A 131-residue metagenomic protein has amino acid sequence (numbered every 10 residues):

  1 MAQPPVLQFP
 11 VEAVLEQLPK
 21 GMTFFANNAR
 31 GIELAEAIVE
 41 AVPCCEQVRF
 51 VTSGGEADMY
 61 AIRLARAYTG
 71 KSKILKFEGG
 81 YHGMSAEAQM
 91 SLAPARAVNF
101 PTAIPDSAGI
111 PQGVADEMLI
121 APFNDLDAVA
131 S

Functional and structural regions predicted by a protein language model:
M1-S72: Glycine-rich loop-to-alpha-helix module at the N-terminal edge of alpha/beta enzyme cores
G54, G80-Y81: Short, flexible active-site-adjacent loop segments at beta-strand->alpha-helix junctions, enriched in small/polar
Y81-S131: PLP-dependent aminotransferase-class I/II
